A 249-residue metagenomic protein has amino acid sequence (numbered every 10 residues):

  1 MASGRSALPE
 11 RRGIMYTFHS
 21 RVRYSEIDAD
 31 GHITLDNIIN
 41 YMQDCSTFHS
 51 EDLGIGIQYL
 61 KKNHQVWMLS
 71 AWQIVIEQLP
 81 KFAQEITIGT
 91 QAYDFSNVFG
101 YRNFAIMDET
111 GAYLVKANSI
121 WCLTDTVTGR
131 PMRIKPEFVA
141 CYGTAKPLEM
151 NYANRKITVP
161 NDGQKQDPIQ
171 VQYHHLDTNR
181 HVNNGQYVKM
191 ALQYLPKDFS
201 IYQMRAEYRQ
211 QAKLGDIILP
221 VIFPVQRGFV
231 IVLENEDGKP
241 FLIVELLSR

Functional and structural regions predicted by a protein language model:
A2-I14: Short, Lys/Arg-enriched N-terminal segments with co-localized hydrophobic residues within the first ~10-30 amino acids
S6, I57-Q58, H64-Q65, A83-I86 (+2 more regions): Short, positively charged
R11-L69, K116-N118, D125-Y202: Hot-dog-fold acyl-thioester-processing enzymes
G13-F18, Q73-I76, P80-T158, A212-D216 (+1 more regions): HotDog/MaoC-like acyl-thioester-processing domains
A29-H32, Q78, Q84, T178-N179 (+1 more regions): Short histidine-centered beta-strand/loop micro-motifs that create catalytic or ligand/metal-coordination sites
H64-L79, S200-Q211: Small beta-barrel nucleic-acid-binding modules, principally OB-folds
I169-E245: Acidic/His-leaning functional-site neighborhoods
